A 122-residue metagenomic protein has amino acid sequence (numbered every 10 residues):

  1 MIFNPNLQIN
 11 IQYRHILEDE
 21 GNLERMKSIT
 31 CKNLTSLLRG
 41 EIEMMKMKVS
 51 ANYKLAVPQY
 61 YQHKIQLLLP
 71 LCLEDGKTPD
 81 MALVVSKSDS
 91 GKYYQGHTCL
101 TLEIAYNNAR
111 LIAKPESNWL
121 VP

Functional and structural regions predicted by a protein language model:
M1-Q62: An acidic, glycine-rich, mixed-charge low-complexity segment common to nucleic-acid enzymes
K64-P122: Compact beta-sheet-dominated globular domain cores
